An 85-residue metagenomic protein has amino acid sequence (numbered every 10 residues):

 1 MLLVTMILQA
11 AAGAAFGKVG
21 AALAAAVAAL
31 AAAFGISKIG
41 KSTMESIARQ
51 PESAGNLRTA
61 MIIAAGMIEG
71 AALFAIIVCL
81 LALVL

Functional and structural regions predicted by a protein language model:
M1-A15: Short, strongly hydrophobic alpha-helical membrane anchors
I7, A22, I39-S42, G66: Compositionally biased, intrinsically disordered low-complexity segments
A14-K38: Short alpha-helical packing/oligomerization segments
S37-I63: Amphipathic, cytosolic membrane-interfacial segments at TM-TM junctions
A60, A64-L85: Membrane-proximal amphipathic alpha-helices
